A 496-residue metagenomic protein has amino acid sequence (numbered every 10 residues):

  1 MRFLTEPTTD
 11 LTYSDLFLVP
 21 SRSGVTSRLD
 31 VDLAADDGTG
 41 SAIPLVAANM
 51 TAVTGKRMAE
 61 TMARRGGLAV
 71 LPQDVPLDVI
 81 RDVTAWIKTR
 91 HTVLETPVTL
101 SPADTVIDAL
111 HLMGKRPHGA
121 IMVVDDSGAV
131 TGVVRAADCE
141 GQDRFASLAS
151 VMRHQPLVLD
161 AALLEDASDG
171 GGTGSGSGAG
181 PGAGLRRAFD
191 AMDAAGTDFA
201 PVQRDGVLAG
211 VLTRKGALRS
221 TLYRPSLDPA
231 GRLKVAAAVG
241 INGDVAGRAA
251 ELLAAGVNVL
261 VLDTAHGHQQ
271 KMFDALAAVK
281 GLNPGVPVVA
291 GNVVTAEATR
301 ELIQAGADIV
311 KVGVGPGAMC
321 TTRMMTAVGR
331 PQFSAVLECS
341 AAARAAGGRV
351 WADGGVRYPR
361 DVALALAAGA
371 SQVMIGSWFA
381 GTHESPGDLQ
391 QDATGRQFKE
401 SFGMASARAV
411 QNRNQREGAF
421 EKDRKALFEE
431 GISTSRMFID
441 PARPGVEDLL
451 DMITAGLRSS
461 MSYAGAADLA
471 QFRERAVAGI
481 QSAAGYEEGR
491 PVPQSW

Functional and structural regions predicted by a protein language model:
M1-R22, A238, A327-A352, V356-W496: Alpha/beta catalytic cores of nucleotide-metabolism and tRNA/nucleoside-modifying enzymes
R22, S27-M50, V79-H118, V123-D126 (+6 more regions): Bateman/CBS regulatory modules and CBS-like beta-alpha motifs in cytosolic regions of diverse proteins
G40-A47, V93-T96, P229-A238, V279-V294 (+2 more regions): Short beta-strand/loop segments at the ligand-binding rim of alpha/beta enzyme cores
M58-A59, A246-L252, V294-V312, A352 (+1 more regions): Catalytic cores of alpha/beta
G67-V79, V257-Q269, I309-T326, V356-L389: Glycine-rich phosphate-binding active-site loops on the catalytic face of alpha/beta enzymes
V70-D74, T99, A120-M122, V158-D160 (+6 more regions): Catalytic beta/alpha-barrel core
Q73-I87, V130-G141, V202-L218, N283 (+1 more regions): Terminal amphipathic helices with adjacent charged low-complexity linkers/tails
P76-A85, A209-S226, D244-A246, T264-G285 (+3 more regions): Active-site-adjacent beta->alpha loops and helix N-cap segments on the catalytic face of soluble alpha/beta enzymes
